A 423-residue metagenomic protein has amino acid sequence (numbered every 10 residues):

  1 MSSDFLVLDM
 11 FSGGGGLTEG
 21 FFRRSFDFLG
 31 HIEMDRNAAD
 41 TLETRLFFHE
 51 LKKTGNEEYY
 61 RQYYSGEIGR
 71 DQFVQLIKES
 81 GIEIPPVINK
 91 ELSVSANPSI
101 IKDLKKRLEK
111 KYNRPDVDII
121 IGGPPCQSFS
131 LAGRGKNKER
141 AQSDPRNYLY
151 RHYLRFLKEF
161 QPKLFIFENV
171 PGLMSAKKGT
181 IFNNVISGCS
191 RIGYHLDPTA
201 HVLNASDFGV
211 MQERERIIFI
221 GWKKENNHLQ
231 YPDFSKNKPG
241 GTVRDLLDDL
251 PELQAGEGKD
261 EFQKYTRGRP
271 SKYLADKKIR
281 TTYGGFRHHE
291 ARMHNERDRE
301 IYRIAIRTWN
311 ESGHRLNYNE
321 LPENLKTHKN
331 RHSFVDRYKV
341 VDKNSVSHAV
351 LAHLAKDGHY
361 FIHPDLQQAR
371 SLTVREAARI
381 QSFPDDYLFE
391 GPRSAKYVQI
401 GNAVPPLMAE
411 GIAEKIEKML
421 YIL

Functional and structural regions predicted by a protein language model:
S2-Q161, P171-S175: Core alpha/beta nucleotide-donor-binding catalytic domains of modification enzymes
F21-F22, N227, K356-F361: Short acidic (Asp/Glu) and glycine-rich catalytic loops that position anionic groups and cofactors
R45, S235-K236, Q367: Short Gly/aromatic-enriched secondary-structure transition segments
K102, Y148-R155, N183, A378 (+2 more regions): Short, contiguous clusters of charged residues that form electrostatic/catalytic patches at enzyme active sites, used
R107-R114, F129-H328: Class I S-adenosyl-L-methionine
P270-L423: C-terminal target-recognition/interaction regions appended to catalytic cores
